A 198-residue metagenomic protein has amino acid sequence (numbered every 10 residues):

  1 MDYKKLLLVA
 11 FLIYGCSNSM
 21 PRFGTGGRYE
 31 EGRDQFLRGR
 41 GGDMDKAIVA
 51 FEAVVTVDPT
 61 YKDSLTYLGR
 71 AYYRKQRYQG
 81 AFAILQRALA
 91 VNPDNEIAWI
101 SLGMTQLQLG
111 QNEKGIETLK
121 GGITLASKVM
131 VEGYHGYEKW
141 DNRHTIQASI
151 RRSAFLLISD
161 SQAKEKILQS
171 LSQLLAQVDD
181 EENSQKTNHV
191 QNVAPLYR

Functional and structural regions predicted by a protein language model:
F23-D58: Alpha-helical segment of the N-proximal tetratricopeptide repeat
G39-A50, K75-R87, G110-T118: Structural signature of tandem alpha-helical TPR/SEL1-like repeats, specifically the intra-repeat loop/turn
E52-T56, Q86-A90, I123-T124: Conserved structural position within tetratricopeptide repeats
Y67, S101, H135-G136: Canonical tetratricopeptide repeat
I100-V131, T145, A154-A163: TPR/TPR-like (Sel1-like) alpha-helical repeat modules
V131-R198: Terminal, low-structured helical/coil segments at or just beyond the last alpha-helical repeat
